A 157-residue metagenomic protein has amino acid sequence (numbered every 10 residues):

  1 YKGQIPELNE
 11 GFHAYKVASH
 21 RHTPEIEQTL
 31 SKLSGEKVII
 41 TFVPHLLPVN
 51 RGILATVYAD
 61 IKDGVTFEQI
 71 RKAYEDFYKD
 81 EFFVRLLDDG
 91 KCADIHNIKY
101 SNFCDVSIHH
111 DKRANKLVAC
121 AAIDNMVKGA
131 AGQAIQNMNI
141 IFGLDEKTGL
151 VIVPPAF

Functional and structural regions predicted by a protein language model:
Y1-A119: C-terminal substrate-binding/catalytic lobe of Rossmann-fold NAD(P)-dependent oxidoreductases
D105-F157: NAD(P)-dependent Rossmann-like dehydrogenase/reductase catalytic/cofactor-binding core
